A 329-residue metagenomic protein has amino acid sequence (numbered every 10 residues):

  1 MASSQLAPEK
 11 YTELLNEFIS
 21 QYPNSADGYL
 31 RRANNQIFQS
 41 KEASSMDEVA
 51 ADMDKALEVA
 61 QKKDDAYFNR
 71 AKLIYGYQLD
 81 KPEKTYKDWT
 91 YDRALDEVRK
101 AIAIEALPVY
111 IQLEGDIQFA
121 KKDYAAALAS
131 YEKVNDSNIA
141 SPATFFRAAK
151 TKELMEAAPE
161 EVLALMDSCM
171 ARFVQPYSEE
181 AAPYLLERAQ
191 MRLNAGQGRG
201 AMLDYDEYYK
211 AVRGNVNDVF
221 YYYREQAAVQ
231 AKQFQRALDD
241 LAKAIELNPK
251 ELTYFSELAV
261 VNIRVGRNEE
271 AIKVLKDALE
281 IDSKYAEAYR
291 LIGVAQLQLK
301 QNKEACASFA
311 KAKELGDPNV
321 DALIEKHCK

Functional and structural regions predicted by a protein language model:
M1-D47, A51, E58, D65 (+3 more regions): N-terminal leader/linker segments that initiate helical-solenoid repeat arrays
Q21, V59, A103-I104, D136-S137 (+5 more regions): Structural marker of alpha-solenoid helical repeat scaffolds
A26-D27, K63-D65, P108-V109, S141-A143 (+5 more regions): Helix-start (N-cap) detector for alpha-helical repeat units in TPR-like alpha-solenoids, especially tetratricopeptide
F38, G76-Y77, A120, T151-M155 (+4 more regions): Register position in tetratricopeptide repeats
V294, Q298-K329: Terminal, low-structured helical/coil segments at or just beyond the last alpha-helical repeat
